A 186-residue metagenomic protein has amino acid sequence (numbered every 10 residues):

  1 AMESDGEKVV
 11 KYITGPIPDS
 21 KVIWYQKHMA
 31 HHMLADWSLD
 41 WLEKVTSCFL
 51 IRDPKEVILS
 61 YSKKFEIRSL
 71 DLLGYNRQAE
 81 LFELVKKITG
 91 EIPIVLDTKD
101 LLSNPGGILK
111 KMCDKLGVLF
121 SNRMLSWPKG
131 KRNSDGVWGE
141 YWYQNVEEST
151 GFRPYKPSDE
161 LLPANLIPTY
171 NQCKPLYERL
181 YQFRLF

Functional and structural regions predicted by a protein language model:
A1-W37: PAPS-dependent sulfation machinery
M2-V9, M29-A30, L70-R77, N104 (+1 more regions): Soluble or luminal CAZymes and related metallo-dependent hydrolases
E7-K11, K87, D114, P168-E178: Polar/charged alpha-helical tracts
V10, T14, A79-F82, E147-Y155: Short, basic, helix/turn surface patches
Q26-R123, E140-Q144, E148: PAPS-dependent sulfotransferase catalytic domain
L119-F186: PAPS-dependent sulfotransferases, especially Golgi type II membrane carbohydrate sulfotransferases
